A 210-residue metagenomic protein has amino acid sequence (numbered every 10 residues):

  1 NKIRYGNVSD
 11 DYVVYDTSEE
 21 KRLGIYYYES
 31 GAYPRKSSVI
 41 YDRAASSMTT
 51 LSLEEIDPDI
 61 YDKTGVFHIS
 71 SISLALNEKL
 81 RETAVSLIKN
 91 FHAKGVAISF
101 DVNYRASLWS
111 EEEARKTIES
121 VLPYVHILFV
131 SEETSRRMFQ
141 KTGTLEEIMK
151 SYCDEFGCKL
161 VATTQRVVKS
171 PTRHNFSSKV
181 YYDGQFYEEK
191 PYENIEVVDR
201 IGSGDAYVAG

Functional and structural regions predicted by a protein language model:
N1-S71: Conserved N-terminal subdomain of the carbohydrate kinase-like
D42, V66-H68, S99, F129 (+1 more regions): Structural motif
A44, I72, N103-S107, E133 (+1 more regions): Active-site beta-loop-alpha junctions enriched in small/polar residues
S73-E82, S110, M138-K141: Glycine/threonine-rich flexible loop motifs
K94, L108-G184: Conserved phosphate/ATP/ADP-binding segment of small-molecule kinases
K94-V102: Short beta-strand/loop segments at the ligand-binding rim of alpha/beta enzyme cores
N175-F176, V180-Y192, D205-V208: Short histidine
V197-G210: Short, small-residue alpha-helix embedded
